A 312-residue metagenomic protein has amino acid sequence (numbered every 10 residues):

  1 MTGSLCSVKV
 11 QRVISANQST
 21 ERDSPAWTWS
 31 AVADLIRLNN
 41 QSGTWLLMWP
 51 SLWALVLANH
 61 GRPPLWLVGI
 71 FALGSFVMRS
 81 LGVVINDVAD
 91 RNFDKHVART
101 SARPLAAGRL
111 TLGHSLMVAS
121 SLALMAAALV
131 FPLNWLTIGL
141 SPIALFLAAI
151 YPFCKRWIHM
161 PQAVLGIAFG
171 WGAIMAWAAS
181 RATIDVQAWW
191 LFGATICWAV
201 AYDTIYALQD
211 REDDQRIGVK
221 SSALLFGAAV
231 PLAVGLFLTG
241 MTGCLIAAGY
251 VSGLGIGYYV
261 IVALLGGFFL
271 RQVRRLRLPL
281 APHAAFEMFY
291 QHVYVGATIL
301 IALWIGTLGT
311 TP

Functional and structural regions predicted by a protein language model:
V10-V32, V83-L110, T204-G227, V273-A284: Cytosolic, membrane-interface loops and tails of multi-pass inner-membrane proteins
A26, A247-P312: Extended hydrophobic alpha-helices typical of membrane-associated regions
T28, A33-D34, L73, S80 (+3 more regions): Intramembrane alpha-helical segments
W45-A54, L165-A178, L225, F289-A302: Small-residue-rich segments of transmembrane alpha-helices in multi-pass membrane proteins, especially helix faces
M48, G69-S75, R91-S141, R216-I256 (+1 more regions): Multi-pass membrane catalytic core of lipid/isoprenoid biosynthesis enzymes
M48-A89, R99, A123-F131, I138-I150 (+1 more regions): Membrane-embedded alpha-helical segments that form the functional core of polytopic membrane enzymes, especially those
V56-L57, P132-L133, C154, A178-A179 (+2 more regions): Helix-loop junctions at the membrane-solvent interface of multi-pass transporters, primarily the C-terminal
